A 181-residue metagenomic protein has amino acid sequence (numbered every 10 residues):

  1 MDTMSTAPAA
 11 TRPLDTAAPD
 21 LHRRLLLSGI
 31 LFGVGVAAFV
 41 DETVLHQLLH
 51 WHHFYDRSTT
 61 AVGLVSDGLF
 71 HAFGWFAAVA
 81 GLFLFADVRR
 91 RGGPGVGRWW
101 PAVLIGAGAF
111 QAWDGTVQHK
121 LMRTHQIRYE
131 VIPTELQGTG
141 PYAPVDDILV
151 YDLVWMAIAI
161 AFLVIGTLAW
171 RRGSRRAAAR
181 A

Functional and structural regions predicted by a protein language model:
D2-T59: Transmembrane alpha-helical insertion/packing segments
D15-H22, S58-V65, G92-G95, A143-D146: Juxtamembrane loop-transmembrane helix junctions in multi-pass integral membrane proteins, especially the extracellular
D20-V34, R91-A109: Interfacial segments of alpha-helical transmembrane regions
L31-V44, L69, F73, A77 (+2 more regions): Hydrophobic, lipid-facing residues on alpha-helical transmembrane segments of integral membrane proteins
V44-Y55, T116-G138, Y142-V150: Interfacial helix-loop-helix junctions of multi-pass membrane proteins
Q47-H53, A80-V88: Membrane-helix exit/interface motif
A61-A80, G140-W170: Membrane-interface loop-to-helix entry segments
D87-R91, T167-A181: Membrane-interface capping segments at transmembrane-helix boundaries
